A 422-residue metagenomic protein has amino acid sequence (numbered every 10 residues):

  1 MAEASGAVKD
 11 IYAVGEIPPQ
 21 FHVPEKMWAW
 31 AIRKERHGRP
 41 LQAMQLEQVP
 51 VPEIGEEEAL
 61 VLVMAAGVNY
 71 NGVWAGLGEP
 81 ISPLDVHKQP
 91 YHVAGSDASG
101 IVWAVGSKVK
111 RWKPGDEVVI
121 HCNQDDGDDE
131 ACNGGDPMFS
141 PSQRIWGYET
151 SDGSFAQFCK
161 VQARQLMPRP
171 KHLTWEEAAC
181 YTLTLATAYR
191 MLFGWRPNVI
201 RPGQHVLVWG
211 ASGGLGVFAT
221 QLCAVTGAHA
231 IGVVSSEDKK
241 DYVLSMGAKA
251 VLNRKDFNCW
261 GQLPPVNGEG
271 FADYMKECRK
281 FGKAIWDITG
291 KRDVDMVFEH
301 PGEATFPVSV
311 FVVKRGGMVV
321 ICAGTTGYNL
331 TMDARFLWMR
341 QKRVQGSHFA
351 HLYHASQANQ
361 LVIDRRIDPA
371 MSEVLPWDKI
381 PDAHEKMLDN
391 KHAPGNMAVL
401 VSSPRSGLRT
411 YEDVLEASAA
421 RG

Functional and structural regions predicted by a protein language model:
A2-E25, P307-V310, L352-G422: C-terminal hydrophobic helical "lid"/dimerization subdomain of Rossmann-like NAD(P)H-dependent oxidoreductases
P50-V68, P80-N133, Q165, P170-H172: Glycine-rich beta-strand-centered segment in the early N-terminal region that forms part of a ligand/cofactor-binding
W74, S96, Q124-G210, R254-C259 (+1 more regions): NAD(P)H dinucleotide-binding glycine-rich loop of Rossmann-like/cofactor-binding domains, especially the beta1-alpha1
T187, G214-L215, A304: Hydrophobic/small residue at the entry helix of a nucleotide-binding pocket
R201, V313-K314: Helix-to-beta-strand junctions that scaffold the AdoMet/dcAdoMet cofactor pocket in Class I SAM-dependent enzymes
V208, A224-A304: Adenosine-nucleotide cofactor-binding segment
S212, T220: N-terminal Rossmann NAD(P)H-binding glycine-rich loop of SDR-like oxidoreductase domains
V266, F271-D287, K291, Y328-V374 (+1 more regions): C-terminal substrate-binding/catalytic core of Rossmann-like NAD(P)-dependent dehydrogenases/reductases
